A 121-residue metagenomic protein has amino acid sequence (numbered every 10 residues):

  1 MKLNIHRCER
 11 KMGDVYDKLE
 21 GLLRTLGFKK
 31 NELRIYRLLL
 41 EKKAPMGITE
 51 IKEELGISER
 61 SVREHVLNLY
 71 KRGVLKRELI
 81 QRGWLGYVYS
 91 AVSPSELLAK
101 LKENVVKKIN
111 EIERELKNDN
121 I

Functional and structural regions predicted by a protein language model:
H6-R34: Short alpha-helical segments that sit at the start of domains
L22-E32, G47, E78-L101: Short, cationic-aromatic polyanion-contact patches
L26, L40-K43: Short helix-capping/hinge SLiMs at alpha-helix to coil transitions
E50-E54: A short acidic, leucine-rich amphipathic alpha-helix
S58-S61: Key DNA-contact positions within bacterial/archaeal DNA-binding proteins
V66-L67: Short, hydrophobic-biased segments on the C-terminal half of alpha helices that form "recognition helices"
G73: Glycine-centered, phosphate/nucleic-acid-interacting loop/turn motifs that mediate DNA/RNA or nucleotide
P94-I121: Amphipathic alpha-helical dimerization/coiled-coil segments that flank or bridge DNA-binding/regulatory modules
